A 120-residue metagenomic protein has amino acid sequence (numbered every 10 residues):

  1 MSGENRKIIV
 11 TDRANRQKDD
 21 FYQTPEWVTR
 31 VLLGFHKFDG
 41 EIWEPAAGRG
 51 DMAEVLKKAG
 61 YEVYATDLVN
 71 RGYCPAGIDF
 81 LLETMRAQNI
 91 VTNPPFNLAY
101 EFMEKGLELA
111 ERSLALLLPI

Functional and structural regions predicted by a protein language model:
M1-A59: S-adenosyl-L-methionine
V31-L32, I42-K57, V63-V69, I78-L107 (+1 more regions): Conserved proline-anchored active-site loop of SAM-dependent methyltransferases that bridges a beta-strand
K37, L107-E108: Residue-level signal for alpha-helix termini/capping positions
